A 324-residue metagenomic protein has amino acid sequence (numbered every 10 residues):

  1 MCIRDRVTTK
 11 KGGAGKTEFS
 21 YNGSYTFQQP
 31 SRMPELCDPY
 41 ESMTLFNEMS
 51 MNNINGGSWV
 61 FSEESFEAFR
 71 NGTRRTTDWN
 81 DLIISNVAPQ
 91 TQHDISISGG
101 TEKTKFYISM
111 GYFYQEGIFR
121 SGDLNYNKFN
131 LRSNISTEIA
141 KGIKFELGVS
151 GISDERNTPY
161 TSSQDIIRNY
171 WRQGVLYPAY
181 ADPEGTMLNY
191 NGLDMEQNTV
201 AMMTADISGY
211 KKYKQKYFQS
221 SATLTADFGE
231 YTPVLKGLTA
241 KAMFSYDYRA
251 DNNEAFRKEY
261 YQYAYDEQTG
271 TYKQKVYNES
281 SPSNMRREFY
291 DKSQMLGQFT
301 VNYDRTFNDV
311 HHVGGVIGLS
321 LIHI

Functional and structural regions predicted by a protein language model:
M1-R6, I322-I324: Conserved small/polar residues in nucleotide/adenosyl-binding loops
D5, I95, L131-S133, S220-L224 (+1 more regions): Membrane-embedded beta-strands of outer-membrane beta-barrel proteins, especially the hydrophobic/small aromatic
D5, K11-G122: Residues embedded in well-ordered regular secondary structure
G12-T17, E102-K103, G142, G229-L238 (+2 more regions): Short loop/turn motifs that connect adjacent beta-strands in outer-membrane beta-barrel proteins
F19-F27, M110-Y112, L147-G151, A242-Y248 (+1 more regions): Transmembrane beta-barrel strands of outer-membrane/channel proteins
F27-M33, Y114-R120, S153-P159, E230 (+3 more regions): Gram-negative outer-membrane beta-barrel proteins
Q29-V60, I152-D194, N252-T269: A surface-exposed, glycine/aromatic-enriched loop/edge motif typical of exported proteins
N71-G111, Q115-G122, N130-V200, G209-Y217 (+3 more regions): Flexible loop and strand-edge segments within Gram-negative outer membrane beta-barrel domains
